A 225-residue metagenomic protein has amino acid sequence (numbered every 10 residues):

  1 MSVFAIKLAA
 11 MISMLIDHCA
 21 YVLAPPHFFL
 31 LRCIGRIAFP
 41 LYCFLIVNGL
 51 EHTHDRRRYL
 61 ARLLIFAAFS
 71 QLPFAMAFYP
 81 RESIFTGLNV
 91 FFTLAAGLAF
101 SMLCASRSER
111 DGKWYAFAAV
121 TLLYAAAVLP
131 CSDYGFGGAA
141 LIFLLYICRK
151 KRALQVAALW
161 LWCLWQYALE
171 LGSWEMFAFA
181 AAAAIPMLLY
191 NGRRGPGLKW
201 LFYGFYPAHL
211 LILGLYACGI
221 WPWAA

Functional and structural regions predicted by a protein language model:
M1-A225: Alpha-helical transmembrane segments and their immediate juxtamembrane cytosolic regions
